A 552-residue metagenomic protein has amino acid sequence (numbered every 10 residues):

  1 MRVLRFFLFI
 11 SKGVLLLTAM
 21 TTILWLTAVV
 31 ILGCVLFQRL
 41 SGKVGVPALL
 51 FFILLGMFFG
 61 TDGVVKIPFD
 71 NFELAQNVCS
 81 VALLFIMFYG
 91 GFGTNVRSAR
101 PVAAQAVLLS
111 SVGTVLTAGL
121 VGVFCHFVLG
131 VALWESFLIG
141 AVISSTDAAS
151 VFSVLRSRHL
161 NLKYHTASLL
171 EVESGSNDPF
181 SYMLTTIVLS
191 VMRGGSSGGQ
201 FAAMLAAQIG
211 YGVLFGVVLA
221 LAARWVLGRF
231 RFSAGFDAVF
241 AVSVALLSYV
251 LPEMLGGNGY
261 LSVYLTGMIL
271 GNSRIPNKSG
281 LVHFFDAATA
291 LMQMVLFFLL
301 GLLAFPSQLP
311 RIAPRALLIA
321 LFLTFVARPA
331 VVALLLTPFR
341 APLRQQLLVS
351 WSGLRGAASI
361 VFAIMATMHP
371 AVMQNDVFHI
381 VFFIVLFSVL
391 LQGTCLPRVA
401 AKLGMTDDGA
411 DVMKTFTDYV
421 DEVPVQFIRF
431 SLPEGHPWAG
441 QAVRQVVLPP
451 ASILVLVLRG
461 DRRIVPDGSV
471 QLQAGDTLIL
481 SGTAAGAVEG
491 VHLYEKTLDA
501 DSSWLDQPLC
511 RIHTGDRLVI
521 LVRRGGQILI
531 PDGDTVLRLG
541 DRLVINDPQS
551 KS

Functional and structural regions predicted by a protein language model:
V3-G409, E422: Transmembrane helical cores of multi-pass secondary ion antiporters/exchangers
A330, T337-R344, L348, A358 (+1 more regions): Cytosolic regulatory regions of ion transport systems
